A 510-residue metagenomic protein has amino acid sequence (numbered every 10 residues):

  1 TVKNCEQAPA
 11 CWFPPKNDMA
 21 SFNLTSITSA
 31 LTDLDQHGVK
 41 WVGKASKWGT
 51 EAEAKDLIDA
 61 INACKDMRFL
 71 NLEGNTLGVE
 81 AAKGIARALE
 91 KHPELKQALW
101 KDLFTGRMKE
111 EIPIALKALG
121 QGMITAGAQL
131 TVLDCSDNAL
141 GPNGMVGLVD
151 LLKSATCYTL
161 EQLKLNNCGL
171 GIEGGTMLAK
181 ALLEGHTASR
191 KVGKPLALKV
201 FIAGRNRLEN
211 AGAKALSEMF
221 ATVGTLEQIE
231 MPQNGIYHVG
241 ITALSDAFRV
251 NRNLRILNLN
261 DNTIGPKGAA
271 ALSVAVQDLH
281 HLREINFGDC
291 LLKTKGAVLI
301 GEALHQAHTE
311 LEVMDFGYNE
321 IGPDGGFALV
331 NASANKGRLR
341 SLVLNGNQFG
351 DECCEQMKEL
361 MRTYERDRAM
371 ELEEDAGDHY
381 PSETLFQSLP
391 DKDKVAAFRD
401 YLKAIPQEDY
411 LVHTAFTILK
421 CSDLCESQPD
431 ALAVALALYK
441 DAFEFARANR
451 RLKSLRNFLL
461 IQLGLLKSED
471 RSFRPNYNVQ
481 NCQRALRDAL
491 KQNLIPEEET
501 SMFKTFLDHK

Functional and structural regions predicted by a protein language model:
C11-K510: Leucine-rich tandem repeat or coiled-coil scaffolds
